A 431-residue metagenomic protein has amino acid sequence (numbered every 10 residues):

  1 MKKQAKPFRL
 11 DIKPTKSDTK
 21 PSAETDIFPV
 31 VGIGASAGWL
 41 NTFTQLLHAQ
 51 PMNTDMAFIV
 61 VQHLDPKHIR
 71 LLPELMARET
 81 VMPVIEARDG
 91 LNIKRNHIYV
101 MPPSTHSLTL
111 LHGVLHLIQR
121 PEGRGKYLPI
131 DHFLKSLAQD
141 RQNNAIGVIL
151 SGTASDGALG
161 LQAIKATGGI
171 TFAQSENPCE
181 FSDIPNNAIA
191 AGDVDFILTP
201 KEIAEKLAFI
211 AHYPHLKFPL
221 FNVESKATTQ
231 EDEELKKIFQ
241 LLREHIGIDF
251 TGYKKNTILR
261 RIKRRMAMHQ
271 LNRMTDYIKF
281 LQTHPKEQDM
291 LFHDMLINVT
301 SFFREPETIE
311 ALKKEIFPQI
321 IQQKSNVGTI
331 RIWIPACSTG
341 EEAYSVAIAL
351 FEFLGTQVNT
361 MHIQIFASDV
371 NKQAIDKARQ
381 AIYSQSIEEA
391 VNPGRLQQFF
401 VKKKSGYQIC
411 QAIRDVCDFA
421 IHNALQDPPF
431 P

Functional and structural regions predicted by a protein language model:
M1-H293, E307: Conserved acid/base catalytic micro-environments in cytosolic active-site loops
S22-D26, Q322-T329: Phosphate-binding P-loop
P29, M56-A57, A145-I146, G328-I332 (+2 more regions): Residue-level recognition of the N-termini of beta-strands and the immediately preceding loop/turn
T251, H269, D276, L281 (+3 more regions): Class I SAM-dependent methyltransferase Rossmann-like catalytic core, especially the SAM/SAH-binding loop
R304, I334-A336: Class I SAM-dependent methyltransferase core
P335, T356-P431: Extended basic-aromatic, gly/pro-enriched interface segments that bind polyanionic ligands
T339-Q357: Conserved SAM-binding loop of SAM-dependent methyltransferases across substrates and taxa, primarily the Class I
